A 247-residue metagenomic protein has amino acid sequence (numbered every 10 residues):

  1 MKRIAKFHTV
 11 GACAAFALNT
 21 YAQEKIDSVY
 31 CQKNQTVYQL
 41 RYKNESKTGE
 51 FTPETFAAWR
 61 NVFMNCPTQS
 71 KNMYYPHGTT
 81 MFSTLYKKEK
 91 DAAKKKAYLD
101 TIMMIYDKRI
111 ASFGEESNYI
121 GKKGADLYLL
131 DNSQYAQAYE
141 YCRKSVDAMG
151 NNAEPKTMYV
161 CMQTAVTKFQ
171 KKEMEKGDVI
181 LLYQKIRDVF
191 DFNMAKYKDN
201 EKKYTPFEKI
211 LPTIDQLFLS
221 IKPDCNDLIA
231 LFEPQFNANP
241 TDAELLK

Functional and structural regions predicted by a protein language model:
M1-S28, T79: Bacterial Sec-dependent N-terminal signal peptides
A22-D100, S112-N118: N-terminal leader/linker segments that initiate helical-solenoid repeat arrays
E24, F63-N72, Y106-S117, D147-P155 (+3 more regions): Flexible helix-coil transition and linker loops at the boundaries of alpha-helical arrays
V37, R41, G78, L85 (+3 more regions): Structural register within alpha-helical repeat arrays
R41-F51, Y86-L99, L127-A138, K168-Y183 (+1 more regions): Short coil/turn connectors between adjacent alpha-helices in alpha-solenoid helical repeat scaffolds
E54-N61, A93-I110, Q134-A148, E173-K196 (+1 more regions): Alpha-helical repeat scaffolds
N72-H77, G121-K122, E154-C161: Alpha-solenoid helical repeat scaffolds
A111-S133, Y139, Y159: Long, charge-patterned amphipathic interaction tracts in eukaryotic proteins
